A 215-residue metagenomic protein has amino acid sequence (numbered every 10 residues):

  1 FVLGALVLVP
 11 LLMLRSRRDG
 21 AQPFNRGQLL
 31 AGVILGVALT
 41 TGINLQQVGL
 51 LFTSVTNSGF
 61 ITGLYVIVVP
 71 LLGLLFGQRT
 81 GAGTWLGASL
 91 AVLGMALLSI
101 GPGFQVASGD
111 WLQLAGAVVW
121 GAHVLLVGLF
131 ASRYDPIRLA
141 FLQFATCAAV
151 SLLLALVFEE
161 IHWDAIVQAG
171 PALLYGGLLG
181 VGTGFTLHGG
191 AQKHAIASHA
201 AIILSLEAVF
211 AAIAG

Functional and structural regions predicted by a protein language model:
F1-A5, V48, S54-N57, A122-C147 (+2 more regions): Juxtamembrane helix-loop-helix junctions in multi-pass membrane proteins
L3-V7, I61-G73, A145-L153, I202-G215: Alpha-helical transmembrane segments of compact multi-pass small-molecule transporters, enriched in specific families
L8, T80-I100, V118-W120, F144 (+1 more regions): Hydrophobic transmembrane alpha-helices of multi-pass small-molecule transport proteins
V9-I34, F52: Membrane-helix interface linkers and caps
N25-I34, T80-V92, D110-Q113, Y134-F144: Cytoplasmic-side transmembrane-helix entry/capping segments in multi-pass membrane proteins
L30-F52, L71, L97, L114-V127 (+2 more regions): Hydrophobic alpha-helical transmembrane segments of multi-pass membrane transport proteins, especially secondary
G49, L75-T80, F130, L139 (+3 more regions): Hydrophobic/aromatic residues within transmembrane alpha-helices of multi-pass small-molecule transporters
G59-T62, L75-L97, V106-L112, I166 (+2 more regions): Loop-to-transmembrane alpha-helix entry segments
